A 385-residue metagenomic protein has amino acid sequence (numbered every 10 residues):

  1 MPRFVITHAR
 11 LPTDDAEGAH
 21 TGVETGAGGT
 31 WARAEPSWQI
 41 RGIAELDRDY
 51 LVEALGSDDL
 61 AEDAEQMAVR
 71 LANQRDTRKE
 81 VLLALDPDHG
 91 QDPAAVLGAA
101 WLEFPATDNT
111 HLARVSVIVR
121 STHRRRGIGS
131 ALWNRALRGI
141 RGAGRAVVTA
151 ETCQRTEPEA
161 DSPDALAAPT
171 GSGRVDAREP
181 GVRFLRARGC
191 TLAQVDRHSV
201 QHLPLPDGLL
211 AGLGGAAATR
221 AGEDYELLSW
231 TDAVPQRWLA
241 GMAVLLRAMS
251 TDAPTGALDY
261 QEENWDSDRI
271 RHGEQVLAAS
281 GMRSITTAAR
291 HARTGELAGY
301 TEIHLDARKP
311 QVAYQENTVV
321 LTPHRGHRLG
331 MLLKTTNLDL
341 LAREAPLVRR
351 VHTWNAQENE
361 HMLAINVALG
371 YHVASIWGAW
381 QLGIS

Functional and structural regions predicted by a protein language model:
M1-G22, N134-R237, W377-W380: Acyl-donor-binding surface of acyltransferase catalytic domains
M1-L85, Q91-A95, R220-D268: Short amphipathic alpha-helix that is part of the acyltransferase structural core
D47-T170, R290-A292, L297-L321, L382-I384: Conserved donor-binding loop and adjoining core beta-sheet/short helix segment in diverse acyl/aminoacyl transferases
A95-G98, A193-R197, G299, S375: A structural microfeature
R125-G142, V320, G326-L340, A364 (+1 more regions): Conserved acetyl-CoA-binding loop-helix of GNAT-fold acetyltransferases
R145, P346-V348: Short, high-confidence coil segments that cap the C-terminus of an alpha-helix and link into the following beta-strand
P254, A278-S284: Beta-propeller domains
G299, H327, L333, E360-I376 (+1 more regions): Conserved N-terminal glycine/acidic-rich loop preference
